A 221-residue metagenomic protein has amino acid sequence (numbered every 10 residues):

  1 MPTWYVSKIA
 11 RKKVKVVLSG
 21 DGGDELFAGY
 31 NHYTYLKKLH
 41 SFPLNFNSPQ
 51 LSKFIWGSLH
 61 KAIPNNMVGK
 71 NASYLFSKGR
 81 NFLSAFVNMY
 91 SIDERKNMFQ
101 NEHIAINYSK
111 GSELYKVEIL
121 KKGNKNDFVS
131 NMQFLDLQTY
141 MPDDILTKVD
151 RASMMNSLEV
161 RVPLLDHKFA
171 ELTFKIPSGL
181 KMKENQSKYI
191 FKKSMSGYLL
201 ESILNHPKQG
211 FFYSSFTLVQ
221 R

Functional and structural regions predicted by a protein language model:
M1-G111, R151-Y198: ATP-dependent adenylate-handling active sites, centered on carboxylate activation for C-N bond formation
S7-A10, N131, I203: A general structural signal for short secondary-structure junctions and capping/turn motifs
Y108-K121: A short, charged helix-loop
G123-D136, Q186: Structural motif
M141: Globin-like tetrapyrrole-binding proteins
L199-R221: PAPS-dependent sulfotransferase catalytic core
